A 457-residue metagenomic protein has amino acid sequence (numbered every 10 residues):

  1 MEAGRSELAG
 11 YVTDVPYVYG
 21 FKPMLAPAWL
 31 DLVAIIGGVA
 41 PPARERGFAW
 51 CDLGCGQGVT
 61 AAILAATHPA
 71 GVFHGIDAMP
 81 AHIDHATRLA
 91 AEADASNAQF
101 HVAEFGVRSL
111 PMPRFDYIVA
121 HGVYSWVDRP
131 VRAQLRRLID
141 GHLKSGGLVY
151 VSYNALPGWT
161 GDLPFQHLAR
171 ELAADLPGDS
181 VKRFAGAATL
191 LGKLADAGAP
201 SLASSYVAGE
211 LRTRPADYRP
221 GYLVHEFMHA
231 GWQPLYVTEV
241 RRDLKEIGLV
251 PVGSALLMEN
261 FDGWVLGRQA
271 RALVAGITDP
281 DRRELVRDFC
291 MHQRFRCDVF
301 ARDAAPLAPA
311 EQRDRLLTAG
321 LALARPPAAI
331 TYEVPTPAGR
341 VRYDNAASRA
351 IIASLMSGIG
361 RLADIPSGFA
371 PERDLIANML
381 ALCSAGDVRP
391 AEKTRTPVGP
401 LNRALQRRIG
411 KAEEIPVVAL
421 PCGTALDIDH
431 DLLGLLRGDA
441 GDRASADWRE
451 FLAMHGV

Functional and structural regions predicted by a protein language model:
M1-R108, P157-F165, V457: N-terminal charged/capping segments associated with class I S-adenosyl-L-methionine
L110-I118: A short acidic, Gly/Pro-enriched loop at the edge of an enzyme's catalytic core that lines a small-molecule cofactor
H121-Y124, S152: Residues lining the SAM
A133-S145: A short glycine-rich, Lys/Arg-flanked "PGG" loop and its adjoining helix->strand segment in the class I
V151-D175, A187, A197-A199: Conserved class I S-adenosyl-L-methionine
P164-A169, G209-A230: Short, glycine-/aromatic-enriched active-site segment of Class I SAM-dependent methyltransferases
R219-S357: C-terminal lobe and adjacent flexible extensions of AdoMet/dcAdoMet transferase-like proteins
D262-G276, D281-R296, F300, R340-V457: Long, charge-rich, low-complexity alpha-helical segments
